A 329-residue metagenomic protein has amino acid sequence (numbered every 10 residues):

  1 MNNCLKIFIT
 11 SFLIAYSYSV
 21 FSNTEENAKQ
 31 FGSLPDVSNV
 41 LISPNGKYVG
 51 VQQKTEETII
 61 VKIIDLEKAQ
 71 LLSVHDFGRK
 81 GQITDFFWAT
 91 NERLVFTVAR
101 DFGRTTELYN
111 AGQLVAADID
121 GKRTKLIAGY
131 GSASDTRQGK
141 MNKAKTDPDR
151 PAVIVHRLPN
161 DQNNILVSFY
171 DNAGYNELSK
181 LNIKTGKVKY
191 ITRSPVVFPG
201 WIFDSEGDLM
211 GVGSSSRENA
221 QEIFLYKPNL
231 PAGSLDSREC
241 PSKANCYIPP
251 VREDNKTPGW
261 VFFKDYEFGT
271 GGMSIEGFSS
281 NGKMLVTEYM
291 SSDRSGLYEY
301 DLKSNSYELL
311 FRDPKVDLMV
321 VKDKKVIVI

Functional and structural regions predicted by a protein language model:
M1-F8: Bacterial N-terminal signal peptides that target proteins for export
S11-I14: Short, linear, compositionally biased motifs with a strong N-terminal bias
S17-S19: N-terminal signal peptide c-region/cleavage motif recognized by signal peptidases
F21-I329: Beta-propeller folds
